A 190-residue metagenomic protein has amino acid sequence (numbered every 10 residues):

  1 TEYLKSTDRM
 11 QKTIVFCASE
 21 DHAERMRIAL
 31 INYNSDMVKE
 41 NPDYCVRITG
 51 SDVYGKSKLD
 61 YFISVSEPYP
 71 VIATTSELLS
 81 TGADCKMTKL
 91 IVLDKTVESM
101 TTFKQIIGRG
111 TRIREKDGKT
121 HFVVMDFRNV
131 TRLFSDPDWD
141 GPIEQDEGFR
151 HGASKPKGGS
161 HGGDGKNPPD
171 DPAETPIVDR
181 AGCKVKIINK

Functional and structural regions predicted by a protein language model:
T1-M37: Conserved helicase/translocase motor-coupling segment
E2, A18, A23, A29 (+7 more regions): A sequence-composition feature that detects small, non-aromatic residues
L4, M10, M26, L30 (+5 more regions): Generic detector of leucine side chains in alpha-helical contexts
S6-T7, S66, A181: Short coil/turn helix-boundary motifs
I31-D36, R109-E115, D164-G165, D171-E174: Intrinsically disordered, low-complexity boundary segments flanking structured domains
N32-N34, N41, N129, N167 (+1 more regions): Detector for Asparagine
V38-E40, Y44-A153: Conserved RecA-like P-loop NTPase helicase motor core
T131-K190: Long, largely alpha-helical accessory region at the distal end of helicase-like NTP-driven motors
